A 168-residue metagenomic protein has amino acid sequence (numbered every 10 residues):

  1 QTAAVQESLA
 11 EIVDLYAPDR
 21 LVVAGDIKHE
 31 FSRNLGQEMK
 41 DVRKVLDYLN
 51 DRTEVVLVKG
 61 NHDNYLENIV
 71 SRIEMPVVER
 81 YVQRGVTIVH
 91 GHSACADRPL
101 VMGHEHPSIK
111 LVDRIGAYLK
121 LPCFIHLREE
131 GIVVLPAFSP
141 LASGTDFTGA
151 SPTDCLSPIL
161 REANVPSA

Functional and structural regions predicted by a protein language model:
Q1-A24, K28-A168: Extended recognition/assembly regions associated with phosphoester-bond processing machinery
